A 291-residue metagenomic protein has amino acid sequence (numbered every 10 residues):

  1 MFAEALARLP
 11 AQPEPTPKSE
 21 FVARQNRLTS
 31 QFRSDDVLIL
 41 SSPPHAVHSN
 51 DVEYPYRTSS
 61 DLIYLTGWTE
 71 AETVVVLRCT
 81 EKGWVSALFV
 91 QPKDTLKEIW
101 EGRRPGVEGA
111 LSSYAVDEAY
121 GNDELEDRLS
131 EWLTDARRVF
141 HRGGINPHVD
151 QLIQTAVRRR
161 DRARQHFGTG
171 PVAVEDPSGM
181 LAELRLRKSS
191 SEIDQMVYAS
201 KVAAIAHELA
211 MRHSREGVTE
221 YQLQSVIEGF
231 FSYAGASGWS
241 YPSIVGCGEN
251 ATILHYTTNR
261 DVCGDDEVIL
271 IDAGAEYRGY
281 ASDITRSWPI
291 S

Functional and structural regions predicted by a protein language model:
M1-I205: A composition/biophysics-driven feature that prefers long, compositionally simple stretches
P15, E208-V218: C-terminal helix-coil-helix/basic helical segment that borders enzyme active sites and/or dimer interfaces and provides
N50-Y56, R162-A163, E175-E183, R187 (+1 more regions): Short catalytic-site patches enriched in acidic/histidine residues that coordinate or position cofactors/metals
R57-T58, G102-V107, H213, I271-D272 (+1 more regions): Short, charged/polar low-complexity linear motifs in solvent-exposed/disordered segments
E81, A210, Y280-A281: Short amphipathic alpha-helical leader/targeting segments
A204, E208-M211, E228: Structural signal for well-ordered, non-membrane alpha-helices
